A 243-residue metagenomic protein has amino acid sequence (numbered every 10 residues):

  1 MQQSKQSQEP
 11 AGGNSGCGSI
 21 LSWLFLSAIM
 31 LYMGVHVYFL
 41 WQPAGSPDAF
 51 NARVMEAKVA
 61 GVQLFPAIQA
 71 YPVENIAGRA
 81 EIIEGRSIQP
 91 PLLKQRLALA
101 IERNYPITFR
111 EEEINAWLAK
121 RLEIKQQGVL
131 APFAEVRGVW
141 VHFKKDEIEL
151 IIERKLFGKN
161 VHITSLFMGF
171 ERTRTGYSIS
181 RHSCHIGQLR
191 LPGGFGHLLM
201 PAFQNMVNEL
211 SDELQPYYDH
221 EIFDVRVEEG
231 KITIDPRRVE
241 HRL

Functional and structural regions predicted by a protein language model:
Q2-L243: Extracellular/lumenal and peripheral-membrane lipid-interaction modules
